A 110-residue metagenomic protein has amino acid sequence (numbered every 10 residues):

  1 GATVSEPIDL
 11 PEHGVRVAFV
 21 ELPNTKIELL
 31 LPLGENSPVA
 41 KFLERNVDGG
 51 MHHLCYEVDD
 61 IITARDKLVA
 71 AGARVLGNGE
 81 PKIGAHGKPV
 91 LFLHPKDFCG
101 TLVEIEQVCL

Functional and structural regions predicted by a protein language model:
G1-H13: Long, hydrophobic N-terminal alpha-helical segment
L10-E12, N46, K82-A85: A short beta-turn/loop motif at secondary-structure boundaries
A18-E21, K41-K67, L91: Vicinal oxygen chelate
A18-F19, P23, I27-E28, R65-L110: Vicinal oxygen chelate
N24-E28, E35, G49-M51: Arg/Lys-rich, alpha-helical DNA-contact motif
L29-E44, A71: Conserved secondary-structure micro-motifs at functional edges
G34, I61, F98: Short Gly/Pro-enriched loop/turn and capping motifs at secondary-structure junctions
